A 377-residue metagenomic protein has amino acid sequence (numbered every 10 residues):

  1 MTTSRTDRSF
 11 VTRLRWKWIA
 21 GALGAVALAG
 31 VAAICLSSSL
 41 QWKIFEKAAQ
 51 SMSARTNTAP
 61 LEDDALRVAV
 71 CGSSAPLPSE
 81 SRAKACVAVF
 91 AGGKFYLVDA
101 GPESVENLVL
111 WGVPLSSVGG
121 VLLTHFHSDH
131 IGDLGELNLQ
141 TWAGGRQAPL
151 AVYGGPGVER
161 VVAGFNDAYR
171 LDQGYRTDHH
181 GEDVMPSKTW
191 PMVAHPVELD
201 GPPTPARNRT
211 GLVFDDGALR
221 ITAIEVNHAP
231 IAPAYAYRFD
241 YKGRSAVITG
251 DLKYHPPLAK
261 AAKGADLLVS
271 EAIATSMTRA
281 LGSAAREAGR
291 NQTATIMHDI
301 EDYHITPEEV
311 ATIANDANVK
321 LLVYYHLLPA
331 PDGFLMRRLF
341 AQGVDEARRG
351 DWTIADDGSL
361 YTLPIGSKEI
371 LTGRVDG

Functional and structural regions predicted by a protein language model:
T2-A246, F334-D376: Binuclear metal-dependent hydrolase catalytic cores
T2-I34, Y235-A236, K242-V247, K253-D356: Cap/insert and terminal regions of metallo-dependent hydrolase folds
